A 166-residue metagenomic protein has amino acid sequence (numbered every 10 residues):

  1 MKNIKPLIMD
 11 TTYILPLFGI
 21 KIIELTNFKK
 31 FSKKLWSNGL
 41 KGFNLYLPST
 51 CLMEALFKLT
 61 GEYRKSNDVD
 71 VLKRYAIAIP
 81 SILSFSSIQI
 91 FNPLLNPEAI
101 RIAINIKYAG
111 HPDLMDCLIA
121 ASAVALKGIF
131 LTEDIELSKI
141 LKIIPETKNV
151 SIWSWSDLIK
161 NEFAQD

Functional and structural regions predicted by a protein language model:
M1-I4, N92, A120, A125-D166: Acidic, PIN/NYN-like endoribonuclease modules and their adjacent C-terminal/linker elements
M1-L47, G61-Y75: Short, well-structured N-terminal submotif of metal-dependent ribonuclease cores
M9, S49, T132-D134: Short His-Asn-centered micro-motif
Y13-I14, C51-L52, L118-I119, E136-L137: Alpha-helix capping/helix-boundary segments
P16-F18, K58, I140, E162: Residues that scaffold the ATP/ADP-binding catalytic core of kinase and kinase-like folds
A78-S81: Acidic, glycine-rich loop-and-strand cores that form catalytic or ligand-binding grooves in diverse globular domains
S87-E133: Active-site neighborhoods of divalent-metal-dependent phosphate/nucleic-acid chemistry enzymes
